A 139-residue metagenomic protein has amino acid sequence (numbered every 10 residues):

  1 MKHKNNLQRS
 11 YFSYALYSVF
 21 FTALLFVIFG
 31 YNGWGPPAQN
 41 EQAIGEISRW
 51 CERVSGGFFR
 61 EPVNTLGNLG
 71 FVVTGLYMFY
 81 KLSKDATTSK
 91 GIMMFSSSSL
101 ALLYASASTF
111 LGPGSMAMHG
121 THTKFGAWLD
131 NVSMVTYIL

Functional and structural regions predicted by a protein language model:
K2-L139: Early transmembrane hairpin module of multi-pass membrane proteins
